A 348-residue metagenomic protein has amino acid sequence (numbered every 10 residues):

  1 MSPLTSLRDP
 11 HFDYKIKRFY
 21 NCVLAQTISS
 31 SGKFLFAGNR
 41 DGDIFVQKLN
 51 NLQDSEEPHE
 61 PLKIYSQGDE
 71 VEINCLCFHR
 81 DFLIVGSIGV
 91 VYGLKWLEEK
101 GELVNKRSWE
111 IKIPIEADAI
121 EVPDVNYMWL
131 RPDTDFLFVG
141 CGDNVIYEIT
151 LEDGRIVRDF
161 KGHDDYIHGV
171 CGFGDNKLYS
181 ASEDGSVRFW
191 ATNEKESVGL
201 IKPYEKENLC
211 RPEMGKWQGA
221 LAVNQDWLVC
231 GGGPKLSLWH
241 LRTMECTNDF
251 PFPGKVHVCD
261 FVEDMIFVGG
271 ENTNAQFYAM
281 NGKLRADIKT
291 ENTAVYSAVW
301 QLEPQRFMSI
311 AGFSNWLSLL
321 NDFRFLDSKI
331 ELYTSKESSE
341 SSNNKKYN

Functional and structural regions predicted by a protein language model:
D13-R18, E56-G68, K106-A119, V157-G162 (+5 more regions): Short C-terminal beta-strands that terminate individual repeats in beta-propeller domains, predominantly WD40 blades
I16-G42: Beta-strand-rich domains and repeat architectures in extracellular enzymes and scaffolds, especially beta-propellers
Y20-I28, E70-F78, P114-L130, D165-G172 (+3 more regions): Canonical WD40 repeat/beta-propeller blade segments in eukaryotic WD-repeat proteins
S31-K33, R80-D81, D133-D135, D175-N176 (+3 more regions): Short coil/turn segments that connect the beta-strands within blades of beta-propeller domains
G38-D41, G86-G89, D133, G140-D143 (+5 more regions): Conserved strand-to-loop turn within each blade of WD40 beta-propeller repeats
I44-K48, Y92-W96, I146-T150, V187-A191 (+4 more regions): WD40-repeat beta-propellers
K48-S55, L94-V104, T192-E196, K283-R285 (+1 more regions): Short loop/turn segments immediately following beta-strands, especially the blade-tip and inter-blade linker loops
S297, Q301-N348: Blade-level signature of beta-propeller repeat domains, shared across WD40, Kelch, NHL, RCC1 and BNR/Asp-box propellers
